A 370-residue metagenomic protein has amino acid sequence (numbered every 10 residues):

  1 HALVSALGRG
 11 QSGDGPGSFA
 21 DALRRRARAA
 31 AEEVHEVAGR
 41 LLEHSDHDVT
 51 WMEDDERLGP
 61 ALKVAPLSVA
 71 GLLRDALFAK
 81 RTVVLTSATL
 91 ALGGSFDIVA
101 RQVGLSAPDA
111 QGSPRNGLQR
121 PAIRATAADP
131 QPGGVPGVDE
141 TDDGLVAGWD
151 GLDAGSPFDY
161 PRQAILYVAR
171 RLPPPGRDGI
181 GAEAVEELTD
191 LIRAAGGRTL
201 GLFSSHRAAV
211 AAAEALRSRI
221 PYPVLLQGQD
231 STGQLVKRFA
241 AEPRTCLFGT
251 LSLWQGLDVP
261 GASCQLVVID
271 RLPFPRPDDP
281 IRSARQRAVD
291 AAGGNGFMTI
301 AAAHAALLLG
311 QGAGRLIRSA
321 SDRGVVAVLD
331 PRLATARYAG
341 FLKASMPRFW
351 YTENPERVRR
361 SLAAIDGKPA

Functional and structural regions predicted by a protein language model:
H1-A370: ASCE RecA-like P-loop NTPase motor cores that couple ATP hydrolysis to mechanical translocation on nucleic acids
